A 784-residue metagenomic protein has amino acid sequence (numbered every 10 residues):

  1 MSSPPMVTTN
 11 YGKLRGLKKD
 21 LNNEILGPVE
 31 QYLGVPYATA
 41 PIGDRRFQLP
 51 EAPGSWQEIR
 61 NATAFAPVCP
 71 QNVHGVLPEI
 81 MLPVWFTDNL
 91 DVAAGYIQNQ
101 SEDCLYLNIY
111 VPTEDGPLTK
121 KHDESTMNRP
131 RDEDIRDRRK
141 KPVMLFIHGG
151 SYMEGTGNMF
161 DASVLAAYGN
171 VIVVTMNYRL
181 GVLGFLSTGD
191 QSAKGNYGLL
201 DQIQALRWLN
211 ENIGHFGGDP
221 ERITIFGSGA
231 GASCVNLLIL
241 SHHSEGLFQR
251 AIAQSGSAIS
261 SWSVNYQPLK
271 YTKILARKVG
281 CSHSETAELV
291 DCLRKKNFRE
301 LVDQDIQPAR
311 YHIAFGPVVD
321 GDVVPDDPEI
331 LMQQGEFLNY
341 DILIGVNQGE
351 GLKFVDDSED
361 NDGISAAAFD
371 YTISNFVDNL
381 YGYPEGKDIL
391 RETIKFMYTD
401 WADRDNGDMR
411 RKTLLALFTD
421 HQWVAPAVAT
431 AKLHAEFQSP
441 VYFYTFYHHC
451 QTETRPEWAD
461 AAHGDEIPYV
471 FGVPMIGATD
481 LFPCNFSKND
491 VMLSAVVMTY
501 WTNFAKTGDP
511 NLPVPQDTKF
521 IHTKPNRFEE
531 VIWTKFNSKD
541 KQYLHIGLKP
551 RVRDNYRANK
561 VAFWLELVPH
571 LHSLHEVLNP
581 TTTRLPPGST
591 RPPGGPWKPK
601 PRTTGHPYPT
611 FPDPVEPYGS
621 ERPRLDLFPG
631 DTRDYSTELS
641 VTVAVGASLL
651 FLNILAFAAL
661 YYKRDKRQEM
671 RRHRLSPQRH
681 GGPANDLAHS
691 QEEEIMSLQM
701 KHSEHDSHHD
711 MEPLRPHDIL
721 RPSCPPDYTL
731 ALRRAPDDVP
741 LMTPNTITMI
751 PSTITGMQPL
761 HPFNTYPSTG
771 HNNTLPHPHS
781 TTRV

Functional and structural regions predicted by a protein language model:
M1-L199, P220, G477-V497, A505-F520 (+8 more regions): Non-catalytic accessory segments of hydrolases
A94-T286, V290, D322-P325, I330-V355: Serine-hydrolase-like catalytic core of hydrolytic proteins
L209, S640-R667: Single-pass type I membrane-protein transmembrane alpha-helix
A258, C292-N489, Y500, T507 (+1 more regions): Substrate-gating cap/lid region and adjacent catalytic-acid/histidine neighborhood within extracellular/lumenal
L415-A416, V424-P623: Mobile gating loops/cap/lid regions near enzyme active sites that modulate substrate access
E616-S640, G646-S648: Extracellular Ser/Thr-rich, low-complexity/disordered mucin-like segments
D626-S636, A658-Q691: Membrane-proximal cytoplasmic juxtamembrane segment of single-pass cell-surface glycoproteins
S723, R733-V784: Intrinsically disordered, low-complexity C-terminal regions of metazoan proteins
